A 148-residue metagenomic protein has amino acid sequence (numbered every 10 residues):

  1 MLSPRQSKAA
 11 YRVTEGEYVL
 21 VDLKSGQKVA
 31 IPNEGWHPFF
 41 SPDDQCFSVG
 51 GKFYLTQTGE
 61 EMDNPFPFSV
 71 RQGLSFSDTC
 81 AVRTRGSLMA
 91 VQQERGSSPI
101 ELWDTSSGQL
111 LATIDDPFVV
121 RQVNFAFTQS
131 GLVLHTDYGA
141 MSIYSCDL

Functional and structural regions predicted by a protein language model:
M1-K8, P38-S48, S75-L88, N124-G131: Blade-terminus and WD-like Trp-Asp/Gly-His loop motifs, strongest in beta-propeller folds
A10-G16, S48-F53, A90-G96, L134-G139: Beta-strand C-termini and the immediately following turn/loop, strongest in propeller blades
D22-G26, T56-E60, T105-G108, D147-L148: Short loop/turn segments that connect beta-strands within beta-propeller blades
V29-A30, M62-N64, Q109-A112: A structural motif specific to WD40 beta-propellers
N33-F39, F66-S77, D116-R121: Short coil/turn segments at the loop-to-beta-strand junctions that recur within blades of beta-propeller repeat folds
L88, R95-P99, D104, L110-R121 (+2 more regions): A structural signal for the main folded, soluble domain(s) of proteins
V120-L148: Blade-level signature of beta-propeller repeat domains, shared across WD40, Kelch, NHL, RCC1 and BNR/Asp-box propellers
